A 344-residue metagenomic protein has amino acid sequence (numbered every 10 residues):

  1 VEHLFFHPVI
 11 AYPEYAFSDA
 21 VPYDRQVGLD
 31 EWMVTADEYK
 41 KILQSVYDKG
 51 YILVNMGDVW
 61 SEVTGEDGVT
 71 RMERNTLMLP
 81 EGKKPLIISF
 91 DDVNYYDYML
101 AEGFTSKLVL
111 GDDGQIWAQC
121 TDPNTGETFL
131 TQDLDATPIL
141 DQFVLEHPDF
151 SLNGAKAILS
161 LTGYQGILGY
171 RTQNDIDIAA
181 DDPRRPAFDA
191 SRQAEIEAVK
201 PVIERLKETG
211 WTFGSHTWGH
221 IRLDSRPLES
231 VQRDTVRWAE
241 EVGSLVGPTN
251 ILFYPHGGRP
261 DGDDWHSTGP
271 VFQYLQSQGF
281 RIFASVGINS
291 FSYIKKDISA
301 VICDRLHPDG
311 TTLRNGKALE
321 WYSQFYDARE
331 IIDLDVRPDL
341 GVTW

Functional and structural regions predicted by a protein language model:
V1-V59, M72-I88, D97-L100, E208 (+2 more regions): C-terminal active-site subregion of NodB/CE4 polysaccharide deacetylases
L4-A16, G65-G68, L79-L86, V93-P260 (+1 more regions): Metal-dependent polysaccharide deacetylase catalytic core of the NodB/CE4 family, i.e., the active-site-bearing domain
D58-E66: Short, glycine/charge-rich beta-strand/loop segments that flank catalytic centers and engage negatively charged groups
